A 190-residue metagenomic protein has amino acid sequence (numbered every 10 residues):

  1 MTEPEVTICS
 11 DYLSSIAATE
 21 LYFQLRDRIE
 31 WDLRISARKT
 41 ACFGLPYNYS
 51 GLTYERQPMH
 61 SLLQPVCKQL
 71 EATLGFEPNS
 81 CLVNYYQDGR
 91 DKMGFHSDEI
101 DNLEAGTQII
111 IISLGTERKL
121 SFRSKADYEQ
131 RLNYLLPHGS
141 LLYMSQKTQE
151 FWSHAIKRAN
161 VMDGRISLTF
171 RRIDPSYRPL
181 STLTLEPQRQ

Functional and structural regions predicted by a protein language model:
M1-Q190: Non-heme Fe(II) oxygenase metal-center motifs and adjacent flexible, charged/small-residue loops
